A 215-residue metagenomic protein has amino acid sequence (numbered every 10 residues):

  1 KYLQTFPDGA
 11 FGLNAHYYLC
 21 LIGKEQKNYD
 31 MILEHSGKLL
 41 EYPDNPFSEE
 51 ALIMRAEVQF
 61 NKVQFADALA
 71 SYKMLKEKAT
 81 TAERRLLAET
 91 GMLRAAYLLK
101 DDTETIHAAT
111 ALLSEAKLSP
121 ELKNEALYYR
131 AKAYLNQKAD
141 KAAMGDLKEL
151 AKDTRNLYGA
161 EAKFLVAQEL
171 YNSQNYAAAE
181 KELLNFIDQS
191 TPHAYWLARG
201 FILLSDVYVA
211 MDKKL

Functional and structural regions predicted by a protein language model:
K1-L215: Acidic, polar-rich low-complexity tracts and alpha-helical solenoid repeat scaffolds
